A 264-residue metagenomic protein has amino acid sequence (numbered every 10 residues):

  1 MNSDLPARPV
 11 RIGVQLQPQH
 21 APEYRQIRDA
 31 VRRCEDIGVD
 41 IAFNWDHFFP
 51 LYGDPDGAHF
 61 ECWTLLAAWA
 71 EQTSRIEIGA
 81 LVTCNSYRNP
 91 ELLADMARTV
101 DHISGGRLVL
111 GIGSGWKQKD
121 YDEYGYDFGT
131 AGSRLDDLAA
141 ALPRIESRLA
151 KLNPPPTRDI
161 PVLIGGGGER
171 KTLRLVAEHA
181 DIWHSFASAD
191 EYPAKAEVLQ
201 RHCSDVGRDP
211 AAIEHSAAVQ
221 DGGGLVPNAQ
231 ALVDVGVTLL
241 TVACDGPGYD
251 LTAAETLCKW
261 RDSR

Functional and structural regions predicted by a protein language model:
M1-R264: Active-site-adjacent structural elements that line small-molecule/cofactor binding pockets in enzymes
